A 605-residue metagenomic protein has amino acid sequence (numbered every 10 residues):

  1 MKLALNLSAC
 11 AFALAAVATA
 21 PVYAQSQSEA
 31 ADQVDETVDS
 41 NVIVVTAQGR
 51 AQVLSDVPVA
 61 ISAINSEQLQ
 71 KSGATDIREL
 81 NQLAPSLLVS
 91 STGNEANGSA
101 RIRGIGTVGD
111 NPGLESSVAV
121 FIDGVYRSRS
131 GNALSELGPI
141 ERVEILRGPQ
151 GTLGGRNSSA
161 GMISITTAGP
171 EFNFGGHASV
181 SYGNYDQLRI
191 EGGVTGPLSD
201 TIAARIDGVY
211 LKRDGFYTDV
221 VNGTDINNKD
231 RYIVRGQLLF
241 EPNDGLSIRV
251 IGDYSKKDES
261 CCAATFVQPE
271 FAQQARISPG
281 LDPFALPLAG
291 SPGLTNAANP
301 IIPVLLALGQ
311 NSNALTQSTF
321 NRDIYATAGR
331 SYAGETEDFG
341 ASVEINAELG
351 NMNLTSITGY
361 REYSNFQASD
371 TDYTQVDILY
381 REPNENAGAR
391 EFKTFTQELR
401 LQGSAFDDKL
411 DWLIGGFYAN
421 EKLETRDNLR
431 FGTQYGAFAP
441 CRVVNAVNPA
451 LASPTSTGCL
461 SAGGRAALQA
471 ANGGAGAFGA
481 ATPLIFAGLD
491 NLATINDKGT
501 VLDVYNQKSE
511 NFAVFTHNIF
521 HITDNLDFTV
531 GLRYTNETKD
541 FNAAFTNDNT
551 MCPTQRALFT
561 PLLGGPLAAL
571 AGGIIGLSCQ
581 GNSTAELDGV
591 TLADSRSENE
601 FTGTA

Functional and structural regions predicted by a protein language model:
M1-S72, E79-Q82, G245, A341: N-terminal Sec signal peptide and the immediately downstream disordered periplasmic leader that contains the TonB box
Q27-D32, V42-V44, V59-V108, V118-E136 (+1 more regions): Periplasmic N-terminal accessory/gating domains of Gram-negative outer-membrane beta-barrel systems
D39, G106-P112, P170-G175: Short, charged/polar, Gly/Pro-enriched secondary-structure boundary elements
I43, L54, S62, E79 (+15 more regions): Mobile, glycine-rich extracellular loop/lid and propeptide segments that shape or gate substrate/ligand access
G98, E115-S117, R129, G138-R147 (+6 more regions): Outer-membrane beta-barrel translocator/receptor signature
S130, D230-I233, L239-G245, I251-D253 (+7 more regions): Outer-membrane beta-barrel transmembrane strands
S164, E171-N173, S181, G193-P292 (+6 more regions): Periplasmic-side early beta-strands and strand-to-turn transitions of outer-membrane beta-barrels
Y217-D225, C262-Y325, D370-N386, N428-L502 (+1 more regions): Solvent-exposed loop segments that connect transmembrane elements
